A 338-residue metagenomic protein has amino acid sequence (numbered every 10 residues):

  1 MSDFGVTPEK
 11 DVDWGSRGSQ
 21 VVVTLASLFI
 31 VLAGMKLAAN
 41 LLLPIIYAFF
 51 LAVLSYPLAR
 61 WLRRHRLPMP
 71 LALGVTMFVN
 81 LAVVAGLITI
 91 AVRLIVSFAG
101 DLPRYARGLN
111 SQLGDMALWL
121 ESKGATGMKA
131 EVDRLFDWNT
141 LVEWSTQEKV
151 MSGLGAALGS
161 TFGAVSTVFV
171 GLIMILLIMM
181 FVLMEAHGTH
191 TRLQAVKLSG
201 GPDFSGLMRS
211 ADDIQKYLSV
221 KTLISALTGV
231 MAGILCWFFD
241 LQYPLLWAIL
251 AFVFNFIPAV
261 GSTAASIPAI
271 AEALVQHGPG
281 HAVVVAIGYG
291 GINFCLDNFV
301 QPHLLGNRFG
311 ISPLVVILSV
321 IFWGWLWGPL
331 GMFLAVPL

Functional and structural regions predicted by a protein language model:
M1-R93, I175, Q215: Anchoring transmembrane alpha helix of integral membrane proteins
V12, M116-H187: Membrane-helix interface and discontinuous TM-entry motifs in multi-pass inner-membrane proteins
G18-V22, T161-L274, P279-I287: Alpha-helical transmembrane segments and their immediate interhelical loop/hinge regions in multi-pass membrane
L25-I30, G34, G74-L87, F169-L176 (+10 more regions): Generic alpha-helical transmembrane segments of integral inner-membrane proteins, especially permease/transport modules
I30-V31, L235-C236, L241-F254, H303-L338: Canonical bilayer-spanning transmembrane alpha-helix
L58-G74, L120-G124, H187-D212, R308: Membrane interface segments of multi-pass transport proteins and intramembrane proteases
I88-G114: Functional transmembrane-helix hotspots
F256-T263, G278-P279, G291-F299, F322-F333: Hydrophobic transmembrane alpha-helical segments of multi-pass transport and channel proteins
